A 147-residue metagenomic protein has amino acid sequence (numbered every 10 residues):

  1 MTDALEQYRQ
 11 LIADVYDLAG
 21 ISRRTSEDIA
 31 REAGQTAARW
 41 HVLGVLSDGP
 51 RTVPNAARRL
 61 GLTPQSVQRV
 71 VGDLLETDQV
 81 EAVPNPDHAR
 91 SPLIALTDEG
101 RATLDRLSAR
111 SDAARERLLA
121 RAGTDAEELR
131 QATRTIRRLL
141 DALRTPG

Functional and structural regions predicted by a protein language model:
M1-A33, R138: N-terminal leader segment of winged-helix/HTH proteins
M1-D3, T124-G147: C-terminal regulatory/oligomerization modules of transcriptional regulators
Y16, G44-D48, S108: Short, locally clustered residues in the helix-turn-helix/winged-helix DNA-binding domain
A19, L104, L140-R144: A structural signal for well-ordered alpha-helices, especially hydrophobic packing surfaces of coiled-coils
T25-S66: N-terminal helix-turn-helix DNA-binding core of bacterial DNA-binding proteins
G72-Q131: Charged, amphipathic alpha-helical coiled-coil/dimerization segments
